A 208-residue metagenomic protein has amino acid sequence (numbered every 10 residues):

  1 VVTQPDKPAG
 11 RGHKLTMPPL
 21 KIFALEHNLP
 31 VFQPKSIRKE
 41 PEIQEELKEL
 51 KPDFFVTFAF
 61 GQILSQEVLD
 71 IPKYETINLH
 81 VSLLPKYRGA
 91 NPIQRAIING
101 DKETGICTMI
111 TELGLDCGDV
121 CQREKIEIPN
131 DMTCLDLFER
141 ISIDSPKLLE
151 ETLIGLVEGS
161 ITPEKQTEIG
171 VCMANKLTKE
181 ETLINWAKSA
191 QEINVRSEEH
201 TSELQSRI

Functional and structural regions predicted by a protein language model:
V1-E198: One-carbon transfer enzymes
E198-I208: Single conserved hydrophobic/aromatic residue that forms the stacking wall/gate of nucleotide- or nucleobase-binding
